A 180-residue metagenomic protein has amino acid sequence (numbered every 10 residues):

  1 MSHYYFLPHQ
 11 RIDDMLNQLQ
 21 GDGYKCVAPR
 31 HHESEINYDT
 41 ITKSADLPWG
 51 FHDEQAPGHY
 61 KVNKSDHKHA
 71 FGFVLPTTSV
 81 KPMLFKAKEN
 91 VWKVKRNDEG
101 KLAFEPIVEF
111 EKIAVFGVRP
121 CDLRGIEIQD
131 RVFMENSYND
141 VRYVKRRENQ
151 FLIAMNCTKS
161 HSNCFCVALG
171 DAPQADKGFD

Functional and structural regions predicted by a protein language model:
M1-D180: Iron-sulfur-associated redox domains of electron-transfer enzymes in respiratory and anaerobic energy metabolism
